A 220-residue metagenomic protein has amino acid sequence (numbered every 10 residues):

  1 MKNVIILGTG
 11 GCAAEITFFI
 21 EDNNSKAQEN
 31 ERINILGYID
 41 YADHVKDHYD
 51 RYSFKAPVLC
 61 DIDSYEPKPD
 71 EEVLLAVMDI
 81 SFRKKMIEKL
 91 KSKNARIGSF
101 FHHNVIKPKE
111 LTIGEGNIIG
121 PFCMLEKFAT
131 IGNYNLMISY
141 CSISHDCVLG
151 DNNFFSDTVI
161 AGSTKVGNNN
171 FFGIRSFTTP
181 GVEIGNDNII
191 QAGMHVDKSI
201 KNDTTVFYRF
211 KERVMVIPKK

Functional and structural regions predicted by a protein language model:
M1-E71, L75-S81: A solvent-exposed beta-alpha-beta segment
M1-N3, P69-D70, D203, E212-K220: Short, Lys/Arg-enriched, disordered terminal segments
T17-F19, D50-R51, K85-K89, K201-N202 (+1 more regions): Short amphipathic alpha-helical segments
K55-T112, G116-M124: Compact structured core domains
D61, S199, V216-P218: General structural signal for secondary-structure boundaries
D70, D79, N153, N170 (+1 more regions): Helix N-terminus capping/helix-initiation residues
F100-V214: Structural signal for interior beta-strand "rungs" in well-ordered beta-sheet cores of soluble enzyme domains
